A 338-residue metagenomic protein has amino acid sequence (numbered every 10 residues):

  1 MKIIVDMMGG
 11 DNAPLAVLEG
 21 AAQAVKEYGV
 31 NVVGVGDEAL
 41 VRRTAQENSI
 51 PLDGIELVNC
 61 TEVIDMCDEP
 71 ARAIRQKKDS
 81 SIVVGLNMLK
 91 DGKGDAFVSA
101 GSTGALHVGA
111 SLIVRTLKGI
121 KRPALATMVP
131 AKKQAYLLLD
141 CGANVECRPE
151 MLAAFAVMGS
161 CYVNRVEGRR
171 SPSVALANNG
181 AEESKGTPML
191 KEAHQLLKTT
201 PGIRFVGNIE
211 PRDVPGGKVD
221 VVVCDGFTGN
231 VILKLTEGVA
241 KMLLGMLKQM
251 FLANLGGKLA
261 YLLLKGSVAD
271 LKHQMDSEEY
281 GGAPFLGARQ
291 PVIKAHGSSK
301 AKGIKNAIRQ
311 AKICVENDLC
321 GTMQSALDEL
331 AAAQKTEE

Functional and structural regions predicted by a protein language model:
M1-R42: N-terminal phosphate-binding or glycine-rich loops at protein starts, especially the Walker A/P-loop of NTPases
V5-P14, A143-A153, K294-A301: Short, glycine-rich nucleotide/cofactor-binding loops
A13-V17, D79-G92, A96-A110, L117 (+6 more regions): Short glycine/serine/threonine-rich phosphate/pyrophosphate-binding segments that cradle anionic phosphate groups
L15-A16, N31-V33, A39, V145-G207 (+3 more regions): Glycine-rich phosphate/diphosphate-binding loop of Rossmann-like nucleotide-binding domains
V25-Y28, Q46-G54, E167, L197-I203: Short helix-capping segments at alpha-helix termini
S49-G94: Phosphate/nucleotide-donor binding subsite
S111-A124, P130-L138, K218-V222, G226-T336: Glycine-rich phosphate/nucleotide-binding loop
